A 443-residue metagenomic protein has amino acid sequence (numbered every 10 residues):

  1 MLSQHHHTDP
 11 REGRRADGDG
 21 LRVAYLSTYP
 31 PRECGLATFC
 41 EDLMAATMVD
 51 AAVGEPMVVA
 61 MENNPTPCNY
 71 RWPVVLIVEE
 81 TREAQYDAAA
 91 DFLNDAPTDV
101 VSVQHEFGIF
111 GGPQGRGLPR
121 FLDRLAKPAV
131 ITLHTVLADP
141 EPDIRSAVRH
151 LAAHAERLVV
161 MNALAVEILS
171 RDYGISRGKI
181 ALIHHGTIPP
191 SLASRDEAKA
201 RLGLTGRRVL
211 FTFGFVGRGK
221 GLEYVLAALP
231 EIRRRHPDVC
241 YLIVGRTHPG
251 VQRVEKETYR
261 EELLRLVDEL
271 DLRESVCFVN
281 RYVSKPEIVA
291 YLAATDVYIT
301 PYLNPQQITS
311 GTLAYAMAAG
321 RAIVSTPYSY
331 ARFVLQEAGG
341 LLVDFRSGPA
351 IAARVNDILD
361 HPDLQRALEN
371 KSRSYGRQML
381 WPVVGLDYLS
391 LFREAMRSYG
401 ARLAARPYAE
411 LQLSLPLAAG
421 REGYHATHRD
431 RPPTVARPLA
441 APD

Functional and structural regions predicted by a protein language model:
Y25, L204-K220, L226-L229, L242-V244: Conserved donor-binding/catalytic core segment of Leloir-type glycosyltransferases
E156, S275-R281, A290-Q307, R321: Acidic donor-binding loop of glycosyltransferase active sites
L164, G186, T247: Carbohydrate-associated surface elements
S191-L204: A short helix/loop element that forms part of the nucleotide-sugar donor recognition site in Leloir-type
E255-Y282, P286: Nucleotide-activated donor-binding/catalytic signature segment of Leloir-type glycosyltransferases, i.e., the conserved
M317-A318, A322-S325: Short hydrophobic beta-strand element within catalytic cores of glycosyltransferases and related nucleotide-activated
E337, L341-G348, D357-P362: Conserved acidic donor-binding segment of nucleotide-sugar-dependent glycosyltransferases
L364-Q378, S390: A short, well-ordered alpha-helix in the C-terminal region of glycosyltransferases
